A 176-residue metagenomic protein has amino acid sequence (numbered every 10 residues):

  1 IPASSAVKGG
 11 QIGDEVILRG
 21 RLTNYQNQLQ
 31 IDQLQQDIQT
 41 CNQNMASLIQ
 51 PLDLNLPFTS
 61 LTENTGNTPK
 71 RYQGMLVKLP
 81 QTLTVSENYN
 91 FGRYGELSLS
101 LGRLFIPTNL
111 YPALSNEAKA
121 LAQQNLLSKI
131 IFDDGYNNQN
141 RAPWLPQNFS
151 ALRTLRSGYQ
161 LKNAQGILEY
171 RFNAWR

Functional and structural regions predicted by a protein language model:
I1-R176: Extended non-catalytic accessory segments flanking core domains
